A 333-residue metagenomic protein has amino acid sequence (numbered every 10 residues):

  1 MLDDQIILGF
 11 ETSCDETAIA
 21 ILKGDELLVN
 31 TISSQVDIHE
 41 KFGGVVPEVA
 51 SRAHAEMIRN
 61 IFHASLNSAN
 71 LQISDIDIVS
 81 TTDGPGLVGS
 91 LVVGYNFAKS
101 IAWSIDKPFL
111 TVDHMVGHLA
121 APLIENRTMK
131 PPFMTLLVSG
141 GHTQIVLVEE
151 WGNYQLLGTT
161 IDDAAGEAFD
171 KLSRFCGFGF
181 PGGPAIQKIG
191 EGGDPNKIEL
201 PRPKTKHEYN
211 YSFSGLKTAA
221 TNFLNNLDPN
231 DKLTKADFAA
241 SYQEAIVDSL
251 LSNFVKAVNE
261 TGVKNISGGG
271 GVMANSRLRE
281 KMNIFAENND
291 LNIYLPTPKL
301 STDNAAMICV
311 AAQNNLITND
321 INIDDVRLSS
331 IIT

Functional and structural regions predicted by a protein language model:
M1-Q5, V112-M134, A311: Conserved phosphate-binding catalytic cores of ATP/NTP-utilizing and phosphoryl-transfer enzymes
L2-P85, H118: N-terminal beta-alpha supersecondary unit
E16-L22, T135-L137, T143-L147: Short beta-strand scaffold segments in enzyme catalytic cores
Q72-D83, T261-M273, Y294: Short glycine-rich phosphate-binding loop at a beta-alpha junction
T111-V112, I266, N283-M307, N322: Conserved phosphate-binding/catalytic loops in two-lobed NTP-binding clefts
H118-A120, P296-T333: Glycine-rich phosphate-binding/hydrolytic loop that grips phosphoryl groups
R127, E150-G192, K217-N226: Glycine-rich phosphate-binding loop plus the immediately following alpha-helix
K188-I266, N275-F285, N289, N315-N319: A contiguous, well-structured pocket-lining segment that forms one wall/lid of small-molecule binding clefts in soluble
